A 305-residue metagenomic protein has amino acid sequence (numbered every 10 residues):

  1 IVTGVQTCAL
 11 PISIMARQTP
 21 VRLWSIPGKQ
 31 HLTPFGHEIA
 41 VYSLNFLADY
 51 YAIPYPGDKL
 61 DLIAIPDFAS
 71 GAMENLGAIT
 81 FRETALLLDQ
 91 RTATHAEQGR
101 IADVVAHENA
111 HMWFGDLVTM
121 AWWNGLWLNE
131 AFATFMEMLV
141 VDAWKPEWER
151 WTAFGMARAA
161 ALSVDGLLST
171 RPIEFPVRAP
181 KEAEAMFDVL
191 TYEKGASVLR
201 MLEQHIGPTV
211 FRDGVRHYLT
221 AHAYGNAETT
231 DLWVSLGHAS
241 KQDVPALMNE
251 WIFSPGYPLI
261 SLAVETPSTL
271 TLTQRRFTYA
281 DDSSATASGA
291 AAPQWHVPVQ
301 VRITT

Functional and structural regions predicted by a protein language model:
I1-C8: Single conserved hydrophobic/aromatic residue that forms the stacking wall/gate of nucleotide- or nucleobase-binding
G4, W127-E130, G289-A290: Short, conserved loop/turn and helix-capping segments at secondary-structure boundaries that abut family-defining
A9-Q18, V301-T305: Structured beta-strand-rich cores of soluble
I14-S283: Hydrophobic alpha-helical and helix-loop surface patches within well-folded domains that function as non-catalytic
V104-E108, H296-T305: A short, hydrophobic secondary-structure junction motif
S284-V297: Short coil-to-beta strand junction motifs in C2/discoidin
